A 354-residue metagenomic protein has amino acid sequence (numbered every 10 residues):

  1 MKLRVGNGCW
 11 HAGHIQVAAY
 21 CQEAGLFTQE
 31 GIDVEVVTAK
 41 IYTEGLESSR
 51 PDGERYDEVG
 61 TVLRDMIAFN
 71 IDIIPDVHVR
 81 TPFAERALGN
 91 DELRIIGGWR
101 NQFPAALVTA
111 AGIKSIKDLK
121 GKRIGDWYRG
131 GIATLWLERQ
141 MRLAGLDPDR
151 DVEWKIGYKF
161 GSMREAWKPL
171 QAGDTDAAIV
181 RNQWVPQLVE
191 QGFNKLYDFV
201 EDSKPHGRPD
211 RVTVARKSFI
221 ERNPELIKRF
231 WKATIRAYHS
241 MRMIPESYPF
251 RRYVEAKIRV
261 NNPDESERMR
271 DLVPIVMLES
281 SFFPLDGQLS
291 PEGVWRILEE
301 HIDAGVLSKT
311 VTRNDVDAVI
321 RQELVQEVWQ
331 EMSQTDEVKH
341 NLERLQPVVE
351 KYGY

Functional and structural regions predicted by a protein language model:
M1-A172, D176-N182, L196-F199, N341-Y354: Short, glycine-/small- and polar/acidic-enriched structural segments that line small-molecule recognition paths
W10, E58, W99, A111 (+6 more regions): Extracytoplasmic/periplasmic, Sec-exported soluble proteins
D33-E44, E153-I156, R270-S281, T312-E327: Short linear loop/turn motifs
V77-H78, E165-N262: Pocket-lining segment of extracytoplasmic ligand-binding domains
G121, E190, R321: Phosphate-coordinating loops and pocket residues in cytosolic domains that bind phosphorylated ligands
N223-V311: Secondary-structure end/capping motifs
L298-Y354: Conserved C-terminal helix/tail region of periplasmic/extracytoplasmic solute-binding proteins
